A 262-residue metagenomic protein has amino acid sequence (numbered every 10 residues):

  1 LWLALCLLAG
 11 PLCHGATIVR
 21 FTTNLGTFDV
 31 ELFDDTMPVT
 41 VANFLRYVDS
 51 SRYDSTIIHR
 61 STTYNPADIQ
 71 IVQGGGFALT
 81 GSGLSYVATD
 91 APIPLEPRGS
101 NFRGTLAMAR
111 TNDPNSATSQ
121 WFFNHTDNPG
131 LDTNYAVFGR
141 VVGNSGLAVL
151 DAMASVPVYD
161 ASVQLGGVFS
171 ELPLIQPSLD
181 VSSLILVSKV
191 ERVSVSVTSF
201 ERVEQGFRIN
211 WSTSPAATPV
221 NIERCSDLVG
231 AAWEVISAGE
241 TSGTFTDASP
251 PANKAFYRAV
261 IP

Functional and structural regions predicted by a protein language model:
L1-L3, T118, R208, G230: Intrinsically disordered regions, especially transient/low-confidence alpha-helical propensity segments and coil-helix
W2-P11: Bacterial N-terminal signal peptides
G10-G15, P97, I209-S212: Short linear motifs in intrinsically disordered
H14-V197, P251-N253: Cross-family detector of peptidyl-prolyl cis-trans isomerase
E191-P262: Short, composition-biased motifs enriched in small/polar/acidic residues
